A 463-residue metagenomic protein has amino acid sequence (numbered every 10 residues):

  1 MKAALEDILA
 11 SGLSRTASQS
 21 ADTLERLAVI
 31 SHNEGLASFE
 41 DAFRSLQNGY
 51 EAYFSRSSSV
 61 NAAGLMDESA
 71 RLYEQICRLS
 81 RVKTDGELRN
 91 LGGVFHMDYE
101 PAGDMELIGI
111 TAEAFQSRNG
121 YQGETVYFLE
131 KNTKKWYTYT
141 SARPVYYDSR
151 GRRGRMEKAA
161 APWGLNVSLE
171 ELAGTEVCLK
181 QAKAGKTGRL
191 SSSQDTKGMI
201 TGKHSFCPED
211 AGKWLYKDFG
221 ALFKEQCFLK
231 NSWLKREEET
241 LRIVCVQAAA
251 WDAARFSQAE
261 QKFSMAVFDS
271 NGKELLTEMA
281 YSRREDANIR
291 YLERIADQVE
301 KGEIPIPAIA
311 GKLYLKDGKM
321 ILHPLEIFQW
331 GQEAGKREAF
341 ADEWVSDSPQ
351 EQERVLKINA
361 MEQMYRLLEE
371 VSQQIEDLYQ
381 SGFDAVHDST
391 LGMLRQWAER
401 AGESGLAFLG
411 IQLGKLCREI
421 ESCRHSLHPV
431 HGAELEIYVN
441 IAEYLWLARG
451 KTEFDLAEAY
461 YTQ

Functional and structural regions predicted by a protein language model:
M1-Q463: Helix-loop junction hotspots and adjacent acidic micro-motifs that serve as functional foci
